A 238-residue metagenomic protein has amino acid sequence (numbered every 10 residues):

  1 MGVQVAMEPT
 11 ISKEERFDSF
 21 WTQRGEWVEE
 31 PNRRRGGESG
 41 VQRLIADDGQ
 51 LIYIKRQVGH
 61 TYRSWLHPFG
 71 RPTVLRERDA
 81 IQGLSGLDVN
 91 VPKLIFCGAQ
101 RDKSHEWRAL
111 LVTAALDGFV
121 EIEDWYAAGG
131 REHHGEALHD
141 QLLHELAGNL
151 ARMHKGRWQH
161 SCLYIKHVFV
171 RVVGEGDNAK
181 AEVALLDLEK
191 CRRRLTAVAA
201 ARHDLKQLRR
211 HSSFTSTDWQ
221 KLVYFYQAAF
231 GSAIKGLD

Functional and structural regions predicted by a protein language model:
M1-S12, F17-S19, E26-W27, A137 (+3 more regions): Soluble, non-transmembrane catalytic domains of enzymes that act on hydrophobic metabolites at membranes
D18-I122, A151, K155: Conserved ATP-binding subdomain of kinase catalytic cores across diverse folds
G40-A46, I52-I54, G148-R193: Active-site acidic catalytic loop and adjacent metal/ATP-binding pocket of ATP-dependent phosphoryl transfer enzymes
G59-S64, A128-H133, A200-K206: Short glycine/proline- and charge-enriched loop/turn segments that cap or connect secondary-structure elements
F69-P72, L138, A200: Alpha-helix N-cap and loop-to-helix initiation/capping positions
G83, L87-N90, F119-S161, I165-K166: Conserved kinase catalytic-core helix
P92-I95, K166, K206: A short, local hydrophobic-aromatic micro-motif
D177-D238: C-lobe/activation-segment region of protein kinase-like
